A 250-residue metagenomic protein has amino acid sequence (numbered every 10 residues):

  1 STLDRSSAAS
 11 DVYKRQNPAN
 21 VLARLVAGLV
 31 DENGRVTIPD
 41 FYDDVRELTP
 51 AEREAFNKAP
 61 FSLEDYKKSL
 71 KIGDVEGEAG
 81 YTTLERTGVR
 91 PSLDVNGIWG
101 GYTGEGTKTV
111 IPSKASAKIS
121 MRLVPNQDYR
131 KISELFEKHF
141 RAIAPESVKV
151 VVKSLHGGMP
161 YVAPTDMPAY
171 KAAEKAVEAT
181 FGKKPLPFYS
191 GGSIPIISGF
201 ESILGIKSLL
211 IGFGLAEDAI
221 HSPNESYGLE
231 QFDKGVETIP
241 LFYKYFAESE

Functional and structural regions predicted by a protein language model:
S1-A9, Y13: Single conserved hydrophobic/aromatic residue that forms the stacking wall/gate of nucleotide- or nucleobase-binding
D4, R24-G28, L241-K244: Short glycine/serine- and small hydrophobic-enriched flexible loop segments
R5, A115-A117: Hydrophobic core residues within well-ordered beta-strands of beta-rich domains
S10-R15, E105-K108: A short glycine-threonine-serine/GTX helix/turn-capping micro-motif
K14-N33: A short core secondary-structure module
A23, A27, E137-R141, E174: Generic solvent-exposed, charged/amphipathic alpha-helical segments that serve as macromolecular interface scaffolds
T37-K114, R122-L135, I143, S147-E250: An extended, acidic, His-containing surface patch that forms the Zn2+-binding/catalytic region of metallohydrolases
